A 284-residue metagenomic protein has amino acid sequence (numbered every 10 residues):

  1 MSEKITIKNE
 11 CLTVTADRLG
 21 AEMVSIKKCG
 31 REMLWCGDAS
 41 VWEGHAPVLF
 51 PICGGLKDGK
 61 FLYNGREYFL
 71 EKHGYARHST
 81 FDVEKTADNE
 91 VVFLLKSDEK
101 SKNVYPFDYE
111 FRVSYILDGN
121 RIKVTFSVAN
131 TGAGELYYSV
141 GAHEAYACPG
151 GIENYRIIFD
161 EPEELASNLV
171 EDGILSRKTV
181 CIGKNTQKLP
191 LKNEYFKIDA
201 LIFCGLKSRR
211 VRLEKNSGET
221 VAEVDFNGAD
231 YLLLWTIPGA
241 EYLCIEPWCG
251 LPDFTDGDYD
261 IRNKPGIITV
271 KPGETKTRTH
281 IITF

Functional and structural regions predicted by a protein language model:
M1-E10: Short, Gly/Pro- and small/polar-rich lid/capping loops
T13-E67: Acidic-aromatic substrate-binding/catalytic surfaces of carbohydrate-active enzymes
A16, F61-G65, F126, I268-F284: Short Pro-Gly-centered flexible turn/kink motifs
R66-G119: Extended, loop-rich substrate-binding clefts of extracytoplasmic carbohydrate-active enzymes
S97-P149: Acidic, contiguous internal or C-terminal segments within carbohydrate-active enzymes that form a structured patch used
R112-S114, P265-V270: Beta-strand-rich interaction surfaces with strong enrichment in secreted/lumenal proteins
A145-C148, I152-N227: Active-site/ligand-binding surface loops and adjacent short beta/alpha elements that line catalytic pockets across
K215-D256: Glycine-rich active-site loops that engage anionic ligands at enzyme catalytic sites
